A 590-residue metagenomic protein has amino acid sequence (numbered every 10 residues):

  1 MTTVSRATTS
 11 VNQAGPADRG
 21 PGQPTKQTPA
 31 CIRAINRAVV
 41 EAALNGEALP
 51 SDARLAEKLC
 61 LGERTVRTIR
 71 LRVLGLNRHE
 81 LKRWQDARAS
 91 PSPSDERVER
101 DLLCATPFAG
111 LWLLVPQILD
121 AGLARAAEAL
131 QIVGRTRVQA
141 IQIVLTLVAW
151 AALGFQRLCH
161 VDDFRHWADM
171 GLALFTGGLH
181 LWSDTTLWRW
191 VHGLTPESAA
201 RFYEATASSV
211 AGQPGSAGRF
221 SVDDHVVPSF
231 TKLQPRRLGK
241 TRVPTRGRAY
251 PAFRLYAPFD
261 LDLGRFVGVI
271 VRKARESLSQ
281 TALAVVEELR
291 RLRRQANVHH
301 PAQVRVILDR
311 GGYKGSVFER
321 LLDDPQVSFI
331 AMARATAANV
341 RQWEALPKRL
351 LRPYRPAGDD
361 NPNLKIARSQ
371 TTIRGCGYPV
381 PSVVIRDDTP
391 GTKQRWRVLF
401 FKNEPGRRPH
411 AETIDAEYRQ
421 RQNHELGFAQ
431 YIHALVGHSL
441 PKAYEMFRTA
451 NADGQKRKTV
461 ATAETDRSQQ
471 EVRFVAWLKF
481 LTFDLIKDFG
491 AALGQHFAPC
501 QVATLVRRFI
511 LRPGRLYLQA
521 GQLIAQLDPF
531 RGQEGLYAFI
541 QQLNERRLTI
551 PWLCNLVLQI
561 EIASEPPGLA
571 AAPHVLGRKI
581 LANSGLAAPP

Functional and structural regions predicted by a protein language model:
A14-A38, V133-Q139: Short, Lys/Arg-enriched anionic-surface-contact patches
Q27-L49, V144-A152: Short, amphipathic alpha-helical "recognition" segments used to contact nucleic acids or chromatin
L55, T146-L147, V161, S183 (+10 more regions): Short, conserved catalytic/metal-binding motifs centered on acidic residues
R64, L71, H79-V243, A257-S277 (+2 more regions): Dynamic "connector" segments at or just before major functional cores
S209-G268, N339-W343, N363-K402: Active-site cores of enzymes that catalyze phosphoryl transfer or operate on phosphate-rich substrates
E319, D323-S439, L548-P590: An anionic, glycine-rich sequence signature occurring as long contiguous blocks
T413-T465, T482-I486: Short amphipathic alpha-helical "interface-anchor" segments enriched in bulky aromatics
